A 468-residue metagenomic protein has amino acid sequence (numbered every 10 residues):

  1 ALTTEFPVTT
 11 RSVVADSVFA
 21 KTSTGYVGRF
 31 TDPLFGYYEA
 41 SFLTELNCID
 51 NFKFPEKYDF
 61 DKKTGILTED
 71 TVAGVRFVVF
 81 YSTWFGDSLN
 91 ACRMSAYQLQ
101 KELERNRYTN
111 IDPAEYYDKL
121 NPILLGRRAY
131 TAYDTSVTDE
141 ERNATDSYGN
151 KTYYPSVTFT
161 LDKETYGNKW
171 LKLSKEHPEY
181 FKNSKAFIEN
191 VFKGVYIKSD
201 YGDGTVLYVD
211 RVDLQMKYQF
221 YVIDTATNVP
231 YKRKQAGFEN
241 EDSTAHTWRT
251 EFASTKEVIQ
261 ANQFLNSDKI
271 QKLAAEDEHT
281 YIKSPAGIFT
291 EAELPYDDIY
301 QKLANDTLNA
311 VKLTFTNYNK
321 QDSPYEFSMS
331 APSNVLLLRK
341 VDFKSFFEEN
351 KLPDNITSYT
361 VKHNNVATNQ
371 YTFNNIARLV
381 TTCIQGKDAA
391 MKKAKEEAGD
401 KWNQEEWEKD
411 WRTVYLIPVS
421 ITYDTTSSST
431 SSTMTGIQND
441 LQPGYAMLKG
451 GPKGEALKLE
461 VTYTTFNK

Functional and structural regions predicted by a protein language model:
A1-K468: Secreted, disulfide-rich extracellular signaling modules
